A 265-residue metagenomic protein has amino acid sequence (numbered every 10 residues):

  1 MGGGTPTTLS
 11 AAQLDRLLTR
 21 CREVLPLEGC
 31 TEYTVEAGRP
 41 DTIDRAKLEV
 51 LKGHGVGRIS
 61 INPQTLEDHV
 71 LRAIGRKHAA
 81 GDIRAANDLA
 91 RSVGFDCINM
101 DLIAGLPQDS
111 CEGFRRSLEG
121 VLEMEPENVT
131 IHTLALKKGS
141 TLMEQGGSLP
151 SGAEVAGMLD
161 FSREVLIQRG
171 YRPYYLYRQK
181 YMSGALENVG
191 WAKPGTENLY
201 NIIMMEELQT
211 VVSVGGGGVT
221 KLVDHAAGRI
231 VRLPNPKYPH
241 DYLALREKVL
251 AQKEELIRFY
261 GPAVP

Functional and structural regions predicted by a protein language model:
G2-S162: Conserved non-cysteine loop/helix-boundary elements of the Radical SAM core domain that shape
P6, Y181, G217-T220: Short, glycine-/Ser/Thr-/acidic-enriched flexible segments
L17, M158, Q179, P234-Y242: Alpha-helical structural motif
A37-R45, G75-H78, I98-L106, G139-Q145 (+4 more regions): Noncatalytic linker/hinge segments flanking ATPase motor cores
V50-R58, A90, Q179-N188, A227 (+1 more regions): A broadly tuned preference for mixed-charge, low-complexity surface segments
G139-V214: A C-terminal junction/extension of Radical SAM enzymes
G190-P265: Radical SAM enzyme core and accessory elements
